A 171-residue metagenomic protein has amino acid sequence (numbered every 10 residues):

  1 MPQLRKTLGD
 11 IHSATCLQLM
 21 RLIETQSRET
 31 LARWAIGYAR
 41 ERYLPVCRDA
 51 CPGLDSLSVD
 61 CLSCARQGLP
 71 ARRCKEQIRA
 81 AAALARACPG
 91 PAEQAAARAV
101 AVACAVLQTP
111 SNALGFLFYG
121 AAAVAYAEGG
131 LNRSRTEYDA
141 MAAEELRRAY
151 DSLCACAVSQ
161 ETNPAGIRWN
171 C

Functional and structural regions predicted by a protein language model:
M1-D139: Structured binding/interaction patches within domain cores
Y126-C171: C-terminal binding/interaction regions
